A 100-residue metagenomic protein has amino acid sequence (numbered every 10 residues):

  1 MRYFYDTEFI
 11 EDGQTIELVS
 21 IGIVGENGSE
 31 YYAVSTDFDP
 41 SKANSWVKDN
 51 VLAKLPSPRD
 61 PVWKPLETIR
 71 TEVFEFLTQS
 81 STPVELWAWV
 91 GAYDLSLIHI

Functional and structural regions predicted by a protein language model:
Y3-Y5, I10-W89: Conserved non-catalytic scaffold segment of RNase H-like nuclease domains
A88, A92-S96: RNase H-like (RuvC/DEDD) metal-dependent nuclease/polynucleotide-processing core
H99-I100: Conserved small/polar residues in nucleotide/adenosyl-binding loops
